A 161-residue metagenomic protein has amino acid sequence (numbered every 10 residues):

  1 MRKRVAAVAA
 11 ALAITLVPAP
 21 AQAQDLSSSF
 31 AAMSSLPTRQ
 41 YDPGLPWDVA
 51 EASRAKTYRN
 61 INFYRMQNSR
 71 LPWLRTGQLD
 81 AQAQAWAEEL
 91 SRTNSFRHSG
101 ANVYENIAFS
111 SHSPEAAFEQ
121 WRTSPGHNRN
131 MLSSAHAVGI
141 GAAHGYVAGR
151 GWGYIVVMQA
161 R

Functional and structural regions predicted by a protein language model:
R2-K3, Q22-A23: Polar low-complexity intrinsically disordered regions
R4-L12: Sec-dependent N-terminal signal peptides
I14-Q22: C-terminal segment of classical bacterial N-terminal signal peptides
A23-A31: Cleaved targeting-peptide boundary
Q24, P114-R161: Disulfide-stabilized extracellular recognition modules
M33-R92: A short alpha-helix/helix-coil micro-patch that ends at or immediately precedes a cysteine
M66-S69, N102, H136-V138, G153: Loop/turn elements at helix/coil->beta-strand transitions in domains of secreted/extracellular proteins
G77-E119, M131-S133, A137: Short, surface-exposed glycine/acidic/tryptophan-bearing loops
